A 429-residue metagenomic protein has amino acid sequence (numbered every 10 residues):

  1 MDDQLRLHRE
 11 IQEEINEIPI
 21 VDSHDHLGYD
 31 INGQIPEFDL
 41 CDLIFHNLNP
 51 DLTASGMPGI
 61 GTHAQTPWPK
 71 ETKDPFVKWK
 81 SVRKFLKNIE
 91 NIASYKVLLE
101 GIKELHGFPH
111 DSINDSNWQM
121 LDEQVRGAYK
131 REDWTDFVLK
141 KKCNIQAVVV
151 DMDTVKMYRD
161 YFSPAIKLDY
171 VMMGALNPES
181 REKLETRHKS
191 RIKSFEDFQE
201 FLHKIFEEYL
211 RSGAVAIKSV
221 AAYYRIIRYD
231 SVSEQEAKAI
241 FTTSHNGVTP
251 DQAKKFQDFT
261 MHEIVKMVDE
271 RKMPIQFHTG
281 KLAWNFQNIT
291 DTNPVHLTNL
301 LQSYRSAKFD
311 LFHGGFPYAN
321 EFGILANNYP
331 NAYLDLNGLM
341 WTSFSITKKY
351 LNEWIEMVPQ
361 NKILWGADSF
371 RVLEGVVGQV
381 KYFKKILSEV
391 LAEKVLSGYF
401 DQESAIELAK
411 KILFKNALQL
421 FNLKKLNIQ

Functional and structural regions predicted by a protein language model:
M1-V21, D30, I35-E104, Q360-K362 (+1 more regions): Mid-to-C-terminal alpha-helical segments outside catalytic/metal-binding sites
L5, H296-N299, S306-Q429: H/E-rich (His + Asp/Glu) clusters that bind or coordinate divalent metals
P19-D30, I275-G280: Histidine-centered catalytic micro-motifs
P36-I166, F195-V215: Alpha-helical scaffold segments that flank or form the walls of functional sites
D133-L139, K193-S219, I226-A332, I346-L364 (+1 more regions): Histidine/acidic residue-rich metal-binding segments in metalloenzymes
T154, Y170, A221-Y223, T279-A283 (+3 more regions): Active-site-proximal loop/turn and secondary-structure-junction residues that shape catalytic pockets, frequently
V155-T186: Long, hydrophobic, well-ordered secondary-structure blocks that form the structural core and pocket-lining surfaces
P178-E200: Basic, amphipathic N-terminal segments that precede the first structured/catalytic domain
